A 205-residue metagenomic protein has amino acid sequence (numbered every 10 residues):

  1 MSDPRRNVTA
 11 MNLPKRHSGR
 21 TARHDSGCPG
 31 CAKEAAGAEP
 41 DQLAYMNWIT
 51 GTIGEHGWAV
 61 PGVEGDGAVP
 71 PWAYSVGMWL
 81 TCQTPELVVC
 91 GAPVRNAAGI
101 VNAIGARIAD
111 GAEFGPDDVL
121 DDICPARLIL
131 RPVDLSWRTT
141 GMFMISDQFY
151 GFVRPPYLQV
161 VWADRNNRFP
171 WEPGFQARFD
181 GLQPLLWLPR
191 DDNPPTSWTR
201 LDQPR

Functional and structural regions predicted by a protein language model:
S2-V63, W79-T81, A92-R205: Acidic, proline/glycine-rich low-complexity IDRs
G65-Q83: A glycine-rich, hydrophobic loop/mini-helix early in the fold
P85-G91: Short cationic amphipathic helices and targeting signals
